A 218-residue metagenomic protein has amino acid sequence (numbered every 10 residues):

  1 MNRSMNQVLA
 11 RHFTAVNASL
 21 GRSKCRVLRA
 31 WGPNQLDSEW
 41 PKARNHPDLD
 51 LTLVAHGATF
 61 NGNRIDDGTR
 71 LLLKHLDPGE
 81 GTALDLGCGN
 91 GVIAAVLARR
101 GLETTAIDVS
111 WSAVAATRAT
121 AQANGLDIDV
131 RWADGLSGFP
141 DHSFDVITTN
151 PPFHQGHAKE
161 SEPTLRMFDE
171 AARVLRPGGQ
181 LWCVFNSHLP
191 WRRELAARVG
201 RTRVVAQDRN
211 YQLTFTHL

Functional and structural regions predicted by a protein language model:
M1, G178-V184: Conserved beta-strand signature within the Rossmann-like core of class I S-adenosyl-L-methionine
M1-G32, M167, R192-V199, A206-R209: Accessory substrate-recognition/RNA-binding modules or partner subunits associated with SAM-dependent
N17-S19, V54, D129-R131, R203-V205: General small-molecule cofactor/ligand-binding pocket signal
S23-G81: SAM-dependent Rossmann-like transferase core, predominantly class I methyltransferases with a strong bias toward
D67-T149, Q155: Conserved SAM/SAH cofactor-binding pocket of Class I
D108-A113, P163, N186-S187: Short beta->alpha hinge that forms the Motif I/post-I loop of the SAM-binding pocket
L165-P177: A short glycine-rich, Lys/Arg-flanked "PGG" loop and its adjoining helix->strand segment in the class I
W182-L218: C-terminal catalytic and target-recognition region of SAM-dependent MTase-like enzymes, primarily methyltransferases
